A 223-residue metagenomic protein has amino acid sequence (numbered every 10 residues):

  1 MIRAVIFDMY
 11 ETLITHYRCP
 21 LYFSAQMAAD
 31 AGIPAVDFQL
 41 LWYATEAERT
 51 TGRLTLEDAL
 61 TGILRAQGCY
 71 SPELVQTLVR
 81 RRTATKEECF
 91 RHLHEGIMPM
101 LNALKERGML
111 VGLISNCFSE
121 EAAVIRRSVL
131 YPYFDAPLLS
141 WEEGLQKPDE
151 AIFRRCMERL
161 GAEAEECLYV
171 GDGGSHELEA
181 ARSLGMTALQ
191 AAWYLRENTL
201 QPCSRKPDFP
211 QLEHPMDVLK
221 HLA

Functional and structural regions predicted by a protein language model:
M1-V5, I33, Q76, M98 (+2 more regions): Asp-based, Mg2+/Mn2+-dependent phosphohydrolase catalytic module
I2-P99, E106-R107, A123: N-terminal helical cap/lid subdomain that shapes the substrate entry/recognition surface in HAD-like hydrolases
